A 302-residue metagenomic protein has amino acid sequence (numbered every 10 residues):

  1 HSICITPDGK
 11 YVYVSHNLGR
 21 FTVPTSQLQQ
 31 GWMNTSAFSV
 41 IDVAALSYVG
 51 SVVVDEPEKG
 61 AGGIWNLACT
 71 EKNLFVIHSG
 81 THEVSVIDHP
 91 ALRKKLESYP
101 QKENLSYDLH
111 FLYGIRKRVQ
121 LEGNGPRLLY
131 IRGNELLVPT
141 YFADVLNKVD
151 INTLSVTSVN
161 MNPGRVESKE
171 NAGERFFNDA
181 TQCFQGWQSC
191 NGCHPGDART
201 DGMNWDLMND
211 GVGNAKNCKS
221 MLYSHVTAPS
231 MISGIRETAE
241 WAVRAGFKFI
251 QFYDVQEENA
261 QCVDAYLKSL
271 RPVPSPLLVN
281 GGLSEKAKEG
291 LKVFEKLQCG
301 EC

Functional and structural regions predicted by a protein language model:
H1-Q30, N34-A37, I41-E301: Periplasmic c-type cytochrome electron-transfer domains
